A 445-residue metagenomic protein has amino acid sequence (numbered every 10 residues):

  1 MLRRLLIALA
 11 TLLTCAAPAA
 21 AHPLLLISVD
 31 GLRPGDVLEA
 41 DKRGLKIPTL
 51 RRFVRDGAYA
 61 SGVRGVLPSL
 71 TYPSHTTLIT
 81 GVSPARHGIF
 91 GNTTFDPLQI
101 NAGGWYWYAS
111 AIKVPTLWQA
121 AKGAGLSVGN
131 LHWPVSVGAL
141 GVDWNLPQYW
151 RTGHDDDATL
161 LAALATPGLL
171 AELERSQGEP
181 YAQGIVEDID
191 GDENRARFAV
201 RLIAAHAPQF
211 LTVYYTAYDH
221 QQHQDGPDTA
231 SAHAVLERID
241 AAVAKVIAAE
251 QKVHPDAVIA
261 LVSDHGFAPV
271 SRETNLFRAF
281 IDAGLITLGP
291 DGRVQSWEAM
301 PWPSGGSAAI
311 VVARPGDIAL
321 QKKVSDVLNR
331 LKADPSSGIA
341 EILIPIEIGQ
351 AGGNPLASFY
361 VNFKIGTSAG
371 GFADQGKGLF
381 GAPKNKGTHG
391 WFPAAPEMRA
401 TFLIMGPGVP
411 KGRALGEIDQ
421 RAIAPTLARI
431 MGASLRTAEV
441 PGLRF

Functional and structural regions predicted by a protein language model:
I7-A16: Bacterial N-terminal signal peptides
A19-A21: Boundary at the C-terminal end of the N-terminal hydrophobic targeting segment
P23-P34, R52-V54, L78, A121 (+7 more regions): Beta-strand elements within well-structured catalytic alpha/beta cores of enzymes that handle phosphate/sulfate esters
D36-V37, I189-L211, Y218-A260, K322-L331 (+2 more regions): A long, amphipathic alpha-helix that forms part of the scaffold/cap immediately adjacent to metal-dependent active
L38-A85, S127-G129: Short, structured active-site-proximal loop/turn typified by the sulfatase FGly-forming signature C/S-X-P-X-R
S83-G226, K332, G370: His/Asp/Glu-rich, glycine-adjacent segments that coordinate divalent cations and/or stabilize oxyanion chemistry on
P97, K113-V114, Q295-R429: Active-site neighborhoods of enzymes that stabilize oxyanions during catalysis
Q251-I259, H265-A313: Acidic/histidine-rich catalytic neighborhood
